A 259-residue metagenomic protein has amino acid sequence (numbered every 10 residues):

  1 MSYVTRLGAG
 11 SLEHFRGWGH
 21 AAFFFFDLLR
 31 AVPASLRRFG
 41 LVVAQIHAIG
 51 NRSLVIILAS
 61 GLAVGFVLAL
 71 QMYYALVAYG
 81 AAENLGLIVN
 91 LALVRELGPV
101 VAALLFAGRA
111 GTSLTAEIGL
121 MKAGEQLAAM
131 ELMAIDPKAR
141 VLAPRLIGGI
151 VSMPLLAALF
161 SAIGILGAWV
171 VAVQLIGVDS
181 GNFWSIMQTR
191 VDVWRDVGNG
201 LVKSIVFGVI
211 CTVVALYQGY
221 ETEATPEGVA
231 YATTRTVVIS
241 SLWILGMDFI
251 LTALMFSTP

Functional and structural regions predicted by a protein language model:
M1-V42, Q218-E223: Short, membrane-interfacial amphipathic segments enriched in basic
Q45-V101, L105: Active-site cofactor/substrate anionic-group-binding motifs, chiefly glycine- and Lys/Arg-rich phosphate-binding loops
N51-A63, G98-A103, V151-I163, V202-I210 (+1 more regions): Hydrophobic alpha-helical transmembrane segments of multipass membrane transporters and ion channels, focusing on
Q71-V94, A162-I205, V209, V213-T233 (+1 more regions): Membrane-interfacial helix-loop-helix connectors in multipass membrane proteins
L85-A128, C211-V214: Hydrophobic alpha-helical transmembrane segments of multi-pass membrane transport proteins
L120-A143, P226-V229: Short cytoplasmic-facing helical segments at TM-TM junctions of multi-pass membrane proteins
D136-A157, A232, T236: Start (N-cap) of specific transmembrane helices in multi-pass transporter permeases
T233-L251, M255-P259: Helical hairpin unit composed of two closely spaced alpha helices linked by a short loop
